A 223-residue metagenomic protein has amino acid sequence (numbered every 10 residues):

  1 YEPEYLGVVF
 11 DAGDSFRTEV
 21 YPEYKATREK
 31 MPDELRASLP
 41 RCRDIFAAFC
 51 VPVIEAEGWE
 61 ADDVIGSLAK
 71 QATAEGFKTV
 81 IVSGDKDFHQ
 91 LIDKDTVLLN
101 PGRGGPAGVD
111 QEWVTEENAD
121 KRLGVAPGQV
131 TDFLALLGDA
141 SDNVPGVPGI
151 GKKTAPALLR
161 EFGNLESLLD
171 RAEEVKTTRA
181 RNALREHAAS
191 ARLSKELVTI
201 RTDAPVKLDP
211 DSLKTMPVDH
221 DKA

Functional and structural regions predicted by a protein language model:
Y1-V82, K86-T115, S190-L193, T199-K207 (+1 more regions): Noncatalytic, basic helical substrate-engagement surface that gates or grips nucleic-acid strands
E2-G7, F49-V51, A74, K94-D95 (+1 more regions): Non-catalytic nucleic-acid-binding/docking modules located in mid-to-C-terminal regions of nucleic-acid enzymes
